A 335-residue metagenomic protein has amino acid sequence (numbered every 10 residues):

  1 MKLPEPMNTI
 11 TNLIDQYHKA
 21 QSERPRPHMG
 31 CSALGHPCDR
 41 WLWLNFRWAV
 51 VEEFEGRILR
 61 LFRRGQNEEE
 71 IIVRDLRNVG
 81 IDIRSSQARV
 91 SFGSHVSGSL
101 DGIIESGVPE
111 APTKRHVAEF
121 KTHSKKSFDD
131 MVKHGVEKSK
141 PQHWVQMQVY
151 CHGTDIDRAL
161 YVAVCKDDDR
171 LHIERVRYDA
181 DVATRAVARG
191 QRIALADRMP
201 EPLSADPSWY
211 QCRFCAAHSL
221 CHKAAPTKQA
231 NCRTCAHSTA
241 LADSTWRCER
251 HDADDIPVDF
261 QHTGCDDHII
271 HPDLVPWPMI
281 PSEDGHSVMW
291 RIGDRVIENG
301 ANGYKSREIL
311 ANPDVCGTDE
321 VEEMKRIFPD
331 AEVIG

Functional and structural regions predicted by a protein language model:
M1-V117, S124-K126, H134-E137, E283 (+3 more regions): Metal-dependent nuclease catalytic cores that hydrolyze phosphodiester bonds in DNA/RNA, characterized by
E68, Q142-V145: A generic structural signal for residues located within well-ordered alpha-helices of large catalytic or ligand-binding
Q87, Q146-Q148: Glutamine-centric residue-chemistry signal
E105-G107, V164, E249-H251: A generic structural motif
E110-V117, K121, Q142, C151 (+1 more regions): Internal, hydrophobic cores of structured domains that mediate oligomerization or house catalytic pockets within large
T122-S124, C165-K166, D252: A short beta-strand motif that forms part of the nucleic acid-binding face of small beta-barrel RNA-binding folds
D130, E137-Q142, V149, G153-R247 (+1 more regions): Metal-dependent nuclease catalytic regions and adjoining charged, substrate-binding loops involved in nucleic-acid end
A253-D259: Short linker/helix segments within small regulatory modules
